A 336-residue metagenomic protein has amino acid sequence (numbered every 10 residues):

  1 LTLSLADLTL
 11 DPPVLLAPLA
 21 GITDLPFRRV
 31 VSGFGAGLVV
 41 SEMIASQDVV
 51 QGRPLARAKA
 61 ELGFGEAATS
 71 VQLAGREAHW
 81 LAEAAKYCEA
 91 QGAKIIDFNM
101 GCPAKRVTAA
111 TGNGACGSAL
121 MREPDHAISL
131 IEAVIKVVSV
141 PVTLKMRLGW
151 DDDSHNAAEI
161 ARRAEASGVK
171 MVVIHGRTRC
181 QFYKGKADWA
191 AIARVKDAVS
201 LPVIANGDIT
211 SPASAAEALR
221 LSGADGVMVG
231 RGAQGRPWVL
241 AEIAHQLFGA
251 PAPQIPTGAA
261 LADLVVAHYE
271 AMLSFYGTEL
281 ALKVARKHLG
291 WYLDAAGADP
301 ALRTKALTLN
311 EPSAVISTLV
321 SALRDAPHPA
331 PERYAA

Functional and structural regions predicted by a protein language model:
L1-S4, L19-K94: Glycine-rich, positively charged N-terminal anion/phosphate-binding segment
L1-T2, L10, V14-L15, A20 (+7 more regions): Alpha/beta catalytic cores of nucleotide-metabolism and tRNA/nucleoside-modifying enzymes
L3-V14, Q47-T69, C102, R106-N113 (+3 more regions): N-terminal small/glycine-rich loop or linker at the start of catalytic domains across soluble metabolic enzymes
P12-I22, A67-H79, A119, M146-A157: Active-site mouth loops of central-metabolism enzymes
V14-P18, V39-S41, T69-L73, I96-F98 (+4 more regions): Hydrophobic faces of well-ordered beta-strands that scaffold small-molecule active sites in alpha/beta enzyme cores
L19-G21, I44-S46, A74-R76, G101-P103 (+4 more regions): Active-site beta-loop-alpha junctions enriched in small/polar residues
G33, A82-I96, M100-C116, D125-L201 (+1 more regions): Alpha/beta enzyme core
D48, K105, Q181-F182, A213 (+1 more regions): Generic structural signal for helix capping and beta-alpha/helix-loop junctions
